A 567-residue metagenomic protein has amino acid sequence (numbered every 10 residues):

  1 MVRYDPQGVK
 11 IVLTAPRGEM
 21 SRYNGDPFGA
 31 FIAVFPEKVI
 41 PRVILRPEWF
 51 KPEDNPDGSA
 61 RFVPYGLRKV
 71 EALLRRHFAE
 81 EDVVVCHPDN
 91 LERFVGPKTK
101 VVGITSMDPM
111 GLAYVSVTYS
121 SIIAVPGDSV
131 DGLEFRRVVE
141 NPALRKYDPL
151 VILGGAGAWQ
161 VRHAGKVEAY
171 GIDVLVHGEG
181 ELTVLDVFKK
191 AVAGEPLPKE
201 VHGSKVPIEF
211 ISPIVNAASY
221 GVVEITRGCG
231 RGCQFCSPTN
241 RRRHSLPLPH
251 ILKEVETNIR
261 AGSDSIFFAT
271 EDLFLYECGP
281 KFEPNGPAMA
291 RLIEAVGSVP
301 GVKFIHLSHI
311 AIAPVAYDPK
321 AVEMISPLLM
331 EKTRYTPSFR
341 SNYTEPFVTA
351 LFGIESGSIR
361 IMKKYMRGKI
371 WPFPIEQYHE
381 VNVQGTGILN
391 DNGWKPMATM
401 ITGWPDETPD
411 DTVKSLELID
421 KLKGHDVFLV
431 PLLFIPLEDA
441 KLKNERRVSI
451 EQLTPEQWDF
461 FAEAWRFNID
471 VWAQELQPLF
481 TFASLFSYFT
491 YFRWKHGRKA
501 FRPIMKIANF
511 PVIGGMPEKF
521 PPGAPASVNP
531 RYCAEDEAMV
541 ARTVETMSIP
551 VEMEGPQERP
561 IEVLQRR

Functional and structural regions predicted by a protein language model:
M1-V43, E456-R567: Radical SAM enzyme core and accessory elements
D5-G18, K205-T239, L252, E256-R260 (+2 more regions): N-terminal pre-triad scaffold of radical SAM enzymes
L13, T257-P396, T402-W404: Conserved SAM/AdoMet-binding glycine-rich loop
P27-D57, P109-R136, K364-I375, T454-R466: A solvent-exposed, charged loop/short amphipathic helix patch at secondary-structure junctions
E48-H77: Short, charged N-terminal beta->alpha structural module
G66, V84-I211: Glycine-rich beta-alpha loop elements in corrinoid/cobalamin-binding modules across cobalamin-dependent enzymes
V102, M110-Y114, F267-K281, A316 (+4 more regions): Flexible glycine/acidic-rich beta-alpha junction loops that bind and position SAM and/or redox cofactors in anaerobic
R162-Y170, M324-I325, P405-K421: Catalytic cores of alpha/beta
